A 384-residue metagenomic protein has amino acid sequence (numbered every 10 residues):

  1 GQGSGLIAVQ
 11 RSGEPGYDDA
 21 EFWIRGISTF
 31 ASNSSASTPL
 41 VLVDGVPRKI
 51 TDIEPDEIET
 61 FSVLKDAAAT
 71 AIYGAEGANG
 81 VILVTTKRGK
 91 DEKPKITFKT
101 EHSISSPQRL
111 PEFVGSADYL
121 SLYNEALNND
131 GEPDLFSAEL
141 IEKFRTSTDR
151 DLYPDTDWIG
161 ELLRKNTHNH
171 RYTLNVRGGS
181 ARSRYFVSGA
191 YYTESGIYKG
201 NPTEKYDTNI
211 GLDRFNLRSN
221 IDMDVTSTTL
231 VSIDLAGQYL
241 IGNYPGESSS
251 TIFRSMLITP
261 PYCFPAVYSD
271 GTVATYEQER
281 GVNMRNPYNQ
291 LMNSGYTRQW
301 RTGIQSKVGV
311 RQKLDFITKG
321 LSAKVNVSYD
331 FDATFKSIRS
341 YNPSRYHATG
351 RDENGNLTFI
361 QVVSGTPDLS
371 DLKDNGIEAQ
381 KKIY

Functional and structural regions predicted by a protein language model:
G1-L40, V46-T51, A68-I304, G309-Q312: Membrane-proximal, glycine/serine-rich, low-complexity loop/turn segments characteristic of large bacterial
D52-E54, G320: Extracytoplasmic assembly/pore-lining segments of large envelope/extracellular complexes
L64: Conserved residues at the C-terminal ends of beta-strands
Y192-R214, Y244-G246, T251, W300-Q305 (+1 more regions): Small-side-chain secondary-structure face that scaffolds active or pore-lining regions
